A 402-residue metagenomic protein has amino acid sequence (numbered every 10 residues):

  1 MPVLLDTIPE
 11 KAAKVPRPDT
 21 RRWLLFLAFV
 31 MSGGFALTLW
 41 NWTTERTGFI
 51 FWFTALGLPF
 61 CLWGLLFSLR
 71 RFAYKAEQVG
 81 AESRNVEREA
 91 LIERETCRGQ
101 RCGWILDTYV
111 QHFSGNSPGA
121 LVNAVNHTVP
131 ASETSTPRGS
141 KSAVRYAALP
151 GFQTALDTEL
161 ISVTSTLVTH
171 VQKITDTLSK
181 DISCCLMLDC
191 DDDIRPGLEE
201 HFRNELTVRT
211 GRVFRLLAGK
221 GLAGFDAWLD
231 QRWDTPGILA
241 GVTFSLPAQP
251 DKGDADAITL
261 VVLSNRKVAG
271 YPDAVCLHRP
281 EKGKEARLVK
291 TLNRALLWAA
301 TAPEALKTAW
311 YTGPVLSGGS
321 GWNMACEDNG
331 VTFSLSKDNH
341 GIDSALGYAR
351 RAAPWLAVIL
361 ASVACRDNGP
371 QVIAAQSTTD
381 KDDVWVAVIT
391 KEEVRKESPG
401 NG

Functional and structural regions predicted by a protein language model:
M1-W233, P250, T259-G402: Conserved "HGTGT" condensation-loop signature of ketosynthase/thiolase-family condensing enzymes that catalyze
G253: Aromatic/basic-lined ligand-recognition segments that form π-stacking hydrophobic pockets flanked by Lys/Arg to engage
